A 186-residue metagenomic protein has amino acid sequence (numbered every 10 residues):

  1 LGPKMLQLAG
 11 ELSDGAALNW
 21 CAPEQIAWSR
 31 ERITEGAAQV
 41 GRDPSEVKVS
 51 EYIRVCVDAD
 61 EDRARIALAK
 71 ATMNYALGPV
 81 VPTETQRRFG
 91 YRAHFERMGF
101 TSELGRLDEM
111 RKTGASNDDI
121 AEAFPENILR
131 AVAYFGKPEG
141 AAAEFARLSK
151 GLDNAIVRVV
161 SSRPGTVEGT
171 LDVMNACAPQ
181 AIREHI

Functional and structural regions predicted by a protein language model:
L1-A37: Loop-centered beta-sheet repeat module
L1-P3, C21, Y52-C56, E126 (+1 more regions): Active-site beta-loop-alpha junctions enriched in small/polar residues
P3, Q7, P23-A27, F135-A142 (+1 more regions): Non-membrane alpha-helical structural segments and their capping/turn regions in soluble enzymes
L8-L12, R147-D153: A structural motif corresponding to the C-terminal end of an alpha-helix and its immediate exit/capping segment
D14-L18, V47-R54, R130, D153-V159: Hydrophobic faces of well-ordered beta-strands that scaffold small-molecule active sites in alpha/beta enzyme cores
W20-P23, F95, R158-G169: Glycine-rich, proline-tolerant flexible connector loops at the mouths of alpha/beta enzymes
I26-A37, P164-I186: C-terminal helical cap(s) of enzyme catalytic domains, especially alpha/beta-barrels
R32, A38-R147: An alpha-helical appendage that flanks or caps ligand/catalytic pockets
